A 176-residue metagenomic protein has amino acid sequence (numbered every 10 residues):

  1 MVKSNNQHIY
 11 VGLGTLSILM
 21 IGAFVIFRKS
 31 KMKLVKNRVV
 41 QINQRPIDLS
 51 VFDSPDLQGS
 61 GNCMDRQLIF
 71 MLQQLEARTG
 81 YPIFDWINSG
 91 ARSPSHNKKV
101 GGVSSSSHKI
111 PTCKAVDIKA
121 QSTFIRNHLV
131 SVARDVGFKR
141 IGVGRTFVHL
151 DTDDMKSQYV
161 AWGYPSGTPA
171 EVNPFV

Functional and structural regions predicted by a protein language model:
V2-S4, Q74, V176: Extracytoplasmic/lumenal soluble domains of exported proteins with redox or metal-associated functions
K3-K31: Single-pass alpha-helical membrane anchors
G12-G14, G102, L129: Short beta-alpha junctions and helix-cap segments that line functional grooves
V35-G61: Acidic/histidine-rich, surface-exposed loop or edge segments in extracytoplasmic proteins
P55-M64, D117-Q121: Second-shell loop/turn segments in exported
M64-M71, I125-L129: Stable alpha-helical elements in mature extracytoplasmic
Q67-G102: Extended, low-complexity, intrinsically disordered C-terminal regulatory tails of eukaryotic serine/threonine kinases
S105-V176: Catalytic cores and adjacent binding grooves of peptidoglycan-active enzymes
